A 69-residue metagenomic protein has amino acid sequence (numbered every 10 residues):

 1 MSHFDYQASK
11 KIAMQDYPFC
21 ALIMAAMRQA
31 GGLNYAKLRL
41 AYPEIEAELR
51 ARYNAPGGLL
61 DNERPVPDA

Functional and structural regions predicted by a protein language model:
M1-F4, L59-A69: Short intrinsically disordered terminal tails
M1-Q29: N-terminal acidic leader/helix
K10-I12, A21, P43, G57-G58 (+1 more regions): Residue-level marker of intrinsically disordered, low-complexity segments enriched for small/polar residues
A25-G58: Short, charge-rich amphipathic interface segments used for partner binding and complex assembly
